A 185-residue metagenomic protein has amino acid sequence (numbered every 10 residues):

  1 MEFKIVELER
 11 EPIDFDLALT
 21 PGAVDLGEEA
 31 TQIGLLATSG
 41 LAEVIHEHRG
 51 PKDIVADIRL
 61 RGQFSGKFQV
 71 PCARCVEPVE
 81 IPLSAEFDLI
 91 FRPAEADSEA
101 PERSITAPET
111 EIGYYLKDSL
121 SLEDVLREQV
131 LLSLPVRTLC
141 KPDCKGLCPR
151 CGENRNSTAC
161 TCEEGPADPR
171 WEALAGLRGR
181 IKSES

Functional and structural regions predicted by a protein language model:
M1-S185: Structured interface patches
